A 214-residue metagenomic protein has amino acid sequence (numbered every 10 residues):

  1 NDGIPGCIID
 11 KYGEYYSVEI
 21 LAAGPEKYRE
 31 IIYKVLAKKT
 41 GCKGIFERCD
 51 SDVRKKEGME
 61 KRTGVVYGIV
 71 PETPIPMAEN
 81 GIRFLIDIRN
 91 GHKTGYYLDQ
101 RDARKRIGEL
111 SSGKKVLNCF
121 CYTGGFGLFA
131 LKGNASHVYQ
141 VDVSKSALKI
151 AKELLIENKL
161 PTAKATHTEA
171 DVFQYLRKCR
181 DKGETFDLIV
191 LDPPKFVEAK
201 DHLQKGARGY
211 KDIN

Functional and structural regions predicted by a protein language model:
D2-D10, K27-Y96, K105: Non-catalytic substrate-recognition/targeting regions of SAM-dependent transferases
C42, G113, T185-F186: Local beta-strand N-terminus motif with an aromatic residue
L98-K114: Conserved alpha-helix/loop element of class I SAM-dependent methyltransferases that forms part of the SAM/SAH-binding
E109, T123-S136: Conserved SAM-binding loop of SAM-dependent methyltransferases across substrates and taxa, primarily the Class I
G113-Y122: Conserved class I S-adenosyl-L-methionine
H137-D142: Conserved SAM-binding motif I beta-strand of class I
S144-V190: S-adenosyl-L-methionine
V172-N214: S-adenosylmethionine
